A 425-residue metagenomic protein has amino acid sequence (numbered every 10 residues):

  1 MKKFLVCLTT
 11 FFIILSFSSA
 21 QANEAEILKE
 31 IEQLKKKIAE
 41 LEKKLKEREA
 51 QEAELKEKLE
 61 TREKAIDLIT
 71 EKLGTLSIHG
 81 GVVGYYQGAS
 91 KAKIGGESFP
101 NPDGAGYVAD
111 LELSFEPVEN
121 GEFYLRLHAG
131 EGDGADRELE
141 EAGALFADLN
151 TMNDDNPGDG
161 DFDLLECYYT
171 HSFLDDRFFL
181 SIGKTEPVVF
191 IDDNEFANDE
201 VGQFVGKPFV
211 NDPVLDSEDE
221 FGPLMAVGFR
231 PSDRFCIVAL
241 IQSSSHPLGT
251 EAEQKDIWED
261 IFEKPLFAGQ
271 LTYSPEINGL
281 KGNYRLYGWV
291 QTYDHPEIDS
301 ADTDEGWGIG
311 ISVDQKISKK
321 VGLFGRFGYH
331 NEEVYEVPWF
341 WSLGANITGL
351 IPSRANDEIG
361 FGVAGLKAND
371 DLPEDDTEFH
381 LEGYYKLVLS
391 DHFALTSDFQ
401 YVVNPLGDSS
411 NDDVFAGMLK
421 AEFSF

Functional and structural regions predicted by a protein language model:
Q21-P100, E116-E122: N-terminal periplasmic/intermembrane-space "pro-region" immediately following the signal or transit peptide
G84-S90, A129-D133, K184-V188, I241-S245 (+6 more regions): Transmembrane beta-strands of outer-membrane beta-barrel pores
I94-A105, P157-D159, L215-S217, I257-K264 (+4 more regions): Replace "Gram-negative outer membrane beta-barrel proteins" with "bacterial and organellar outer membrane beta-barrel
L113-P117, H171-F173, K184, F229-P231 (+7 more regions): Residue-level signature of outer-membrane beta-barrel architecture
E119-F123, D176-L180, R234-A239, I277-Y284 (+3 more regions): Repeated loop/turn-to-beta-strand initiation elements of outer-membrane beta-barrel proteins
R137-Y168, D175-Q270: Surface-exposed coil loops of outer-membrane beta-barrel proteins
T272-D370, G383: Detector for outer-membrane/organellar transmembrane beta-barrel domains, recognizing the amphipathic beta-strand
D413-F425: Outer-membrane beta-barrel "beta-signal"
